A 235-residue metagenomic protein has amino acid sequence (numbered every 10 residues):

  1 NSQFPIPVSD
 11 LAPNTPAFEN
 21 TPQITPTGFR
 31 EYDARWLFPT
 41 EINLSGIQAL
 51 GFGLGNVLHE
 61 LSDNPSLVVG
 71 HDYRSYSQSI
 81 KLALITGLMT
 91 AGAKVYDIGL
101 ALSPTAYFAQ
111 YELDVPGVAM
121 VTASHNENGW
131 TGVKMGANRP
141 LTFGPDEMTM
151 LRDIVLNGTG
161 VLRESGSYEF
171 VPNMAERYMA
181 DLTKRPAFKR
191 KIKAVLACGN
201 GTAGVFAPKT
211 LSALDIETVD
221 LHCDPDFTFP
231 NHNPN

Functional and structural regions predicted by a protein language model:
P5-L84, T90-A91, V171-I192: An N-terminal, well-structured beta->alpha segment
E19, Q78, L100, N200-G201: Short alpha-helix boundary/capping motifs
E31-T40, L44, L102, M135-A137 (+2 more regions): Generic structural "secondary-structure junction" signal
Y32, H71, V121, L196-G199: Active-site flanking residues adjacent to catalytic metal/cofactor-binding acidic residues
R35, R74, N126, P140 (+1 more regions): Short, glycine-/Ser/Thr-/acidic-enriched flexible segments
D63-W130, K209-N235: N-terminal small/polar loop signature for handling phosphorylated ligands or for N-terminal nucleophile
T131-N235: Gly/Ser/Thr-enriched, mixed-charge loops and adjacent short helices that form phosphate/oxyanion-binding elements
